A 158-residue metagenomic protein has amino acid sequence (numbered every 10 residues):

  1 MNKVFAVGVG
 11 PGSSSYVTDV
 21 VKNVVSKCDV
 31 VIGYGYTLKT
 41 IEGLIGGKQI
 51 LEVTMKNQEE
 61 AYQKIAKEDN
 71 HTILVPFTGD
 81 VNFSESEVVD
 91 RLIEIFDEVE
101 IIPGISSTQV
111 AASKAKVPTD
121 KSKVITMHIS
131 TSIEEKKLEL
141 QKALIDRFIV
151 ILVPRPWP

Functional and structural regions predicted by a protein language model:
M1-I102, Q109-V110: Class I S-adenosyl-L-methionine
V7, I73, V99, T108-P158: Beta-strand/loop-alpha-helix module characteristic of Rossmann-like adenine-cofactor folds
